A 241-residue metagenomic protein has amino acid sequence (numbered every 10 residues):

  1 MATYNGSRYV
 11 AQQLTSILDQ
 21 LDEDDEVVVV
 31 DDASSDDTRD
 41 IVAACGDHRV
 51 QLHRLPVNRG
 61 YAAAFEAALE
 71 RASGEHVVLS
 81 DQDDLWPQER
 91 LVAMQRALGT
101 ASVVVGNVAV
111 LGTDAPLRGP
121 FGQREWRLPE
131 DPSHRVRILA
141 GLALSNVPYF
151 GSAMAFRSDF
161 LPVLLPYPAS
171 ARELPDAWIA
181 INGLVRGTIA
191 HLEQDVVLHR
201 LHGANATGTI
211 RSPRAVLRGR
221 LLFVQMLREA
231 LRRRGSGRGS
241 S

Functional and structural regions predicted by a protein language model:
M1-R211: Nucleotide-sugar donor-binding/catalytic module of glycosyltransferases that assemble extracellular/cell-envelope
A215-S241: C-terminal, non-catalytic tails of nucleotide-sugar-dependent glycosyltransferases
